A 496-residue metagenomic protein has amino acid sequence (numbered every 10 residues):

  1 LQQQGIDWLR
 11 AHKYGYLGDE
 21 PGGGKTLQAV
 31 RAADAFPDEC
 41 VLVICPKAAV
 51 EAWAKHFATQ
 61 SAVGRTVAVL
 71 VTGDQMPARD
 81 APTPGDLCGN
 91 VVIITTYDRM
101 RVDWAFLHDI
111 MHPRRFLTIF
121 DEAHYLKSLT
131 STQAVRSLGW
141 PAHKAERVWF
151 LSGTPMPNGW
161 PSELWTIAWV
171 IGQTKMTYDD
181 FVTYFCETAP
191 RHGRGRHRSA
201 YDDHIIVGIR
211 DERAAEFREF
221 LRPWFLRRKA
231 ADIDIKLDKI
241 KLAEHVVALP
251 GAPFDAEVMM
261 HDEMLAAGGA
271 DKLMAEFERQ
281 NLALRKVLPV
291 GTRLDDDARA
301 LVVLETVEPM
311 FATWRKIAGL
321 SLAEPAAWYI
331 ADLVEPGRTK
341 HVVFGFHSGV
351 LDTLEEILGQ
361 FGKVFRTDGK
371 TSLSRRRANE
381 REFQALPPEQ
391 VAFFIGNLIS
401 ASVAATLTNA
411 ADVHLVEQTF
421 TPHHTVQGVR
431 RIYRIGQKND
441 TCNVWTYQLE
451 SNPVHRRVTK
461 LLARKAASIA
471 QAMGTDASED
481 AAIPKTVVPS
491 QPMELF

Functional and structural regions predicted by a protein language model:
L1-G18: Conserved pre-motif I regulatory segment
T26, R101-A105, P155-P161, V350-E355 (+2 more regions): SF2 helicase motor core recognition
Q28, D38-T59, N158-P161, F346-S348: Conserved Walker A/P-loop ATP-binding site and its immediately adjacent core in helicase/helicase-like ATPase domains
A49-Q75, I171-T174: Conserved helix-turn-beta segment of the N-terminal RecA-like "Helicase ATP-binding" lobe in SF1/SF2 helicases
A78, P84, C88-G89, F116-L117 (+3 more regions): Conserved P-loop NTPase motor "coupling/switch" region that bridges the ATPase
A231-K363: Conserved helicase/translocase motor-coupling segment
V342-F344, F361-A401: Conserved helicase ATPase core of P-loop NTP-dependent helicases/translocases
F420-V429, Y433-F496: A conserved SF2-helicase RecA2
